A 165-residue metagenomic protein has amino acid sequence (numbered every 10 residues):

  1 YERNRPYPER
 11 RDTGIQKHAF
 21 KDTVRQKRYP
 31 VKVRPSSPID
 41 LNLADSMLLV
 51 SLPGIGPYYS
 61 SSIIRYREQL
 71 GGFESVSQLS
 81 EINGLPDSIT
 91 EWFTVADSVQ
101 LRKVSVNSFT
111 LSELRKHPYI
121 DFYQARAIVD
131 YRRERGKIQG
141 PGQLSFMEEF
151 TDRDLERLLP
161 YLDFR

Functional and structural regions predicted by a protein language model:
Y1-M47, E81-S112, D152-R165: N-terminal, intrinsically disordered low-complexity tails/presequences enriched in Lys/Ser/Pro and small residues
M47-P53, P57, S61-R65, S77 (+7 more regions): Solvent-exposed, polar/charged alpha-helical surfaces in well-ordered, non-transmembrane soluble domains, broadly
S51-L52, E81-I82, K116-H117, F146-M147 (+1 more regions): Generic alpha-helical secondary-structure signal
G56-P57, P86, D121, T151: Small-residue hinge/turn detector
Y66, I82, Y131, M147 (+1 more regions): Short acidic/histidine-centered micro-motifs embedded in hydrophobic/aromatic stretches that mark compact functional
E74: Conserved alpha-helical segments that form or flank metal/cofactor-binding pockets of metalloenzymes
Q100, S105-N107, L111-K116, I120-T151 (+1 more regions): C-terminal soluble interaction/assembly domains
